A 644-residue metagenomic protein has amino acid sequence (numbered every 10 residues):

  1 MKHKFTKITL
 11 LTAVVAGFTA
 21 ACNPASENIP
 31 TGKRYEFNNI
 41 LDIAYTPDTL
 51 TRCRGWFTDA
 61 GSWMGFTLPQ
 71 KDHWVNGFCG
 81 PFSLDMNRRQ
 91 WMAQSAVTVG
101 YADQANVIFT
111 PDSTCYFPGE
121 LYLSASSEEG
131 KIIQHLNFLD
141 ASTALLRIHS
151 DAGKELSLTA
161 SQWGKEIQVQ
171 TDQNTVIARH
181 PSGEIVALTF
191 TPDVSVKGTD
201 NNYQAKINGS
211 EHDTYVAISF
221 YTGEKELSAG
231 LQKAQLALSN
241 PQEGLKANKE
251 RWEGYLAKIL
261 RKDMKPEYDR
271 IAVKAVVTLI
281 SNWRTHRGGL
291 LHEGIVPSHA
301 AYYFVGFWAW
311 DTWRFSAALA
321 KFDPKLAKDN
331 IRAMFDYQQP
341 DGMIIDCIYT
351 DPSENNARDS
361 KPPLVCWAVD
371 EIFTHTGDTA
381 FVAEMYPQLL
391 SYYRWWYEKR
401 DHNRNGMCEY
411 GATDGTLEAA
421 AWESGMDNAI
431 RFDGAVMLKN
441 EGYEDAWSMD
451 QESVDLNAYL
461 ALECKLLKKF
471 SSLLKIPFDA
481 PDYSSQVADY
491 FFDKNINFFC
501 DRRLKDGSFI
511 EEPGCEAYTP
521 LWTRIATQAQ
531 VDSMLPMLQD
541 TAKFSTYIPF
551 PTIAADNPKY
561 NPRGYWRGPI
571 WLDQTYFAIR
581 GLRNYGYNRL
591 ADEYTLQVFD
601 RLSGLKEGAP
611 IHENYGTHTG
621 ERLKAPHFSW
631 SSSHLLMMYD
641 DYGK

Functional and structural regions predicted by a protein language model:
K2-K4, L11, C22-E267, N584 (+3 more regions): Terminal accessory carbohydrate-recognition/targeting modules of carbohydrate-active enzymes
T9-G17: Bacterial N-terminal signal peptides
N28-A93, N355, K361-H375, N495-T541 (+1 more regions): C-terminal capping/lid segments that line or modulate ligand- or cofactor-binding pockets
G230-R251, E267-K274, D323-D336, T379-Y397 (+4 more regions): Extended, well-ordered alpha-helical scaffold segments
K262-V305, D329-N355, N405-E452, S485-I570 (+1 more regions): Extended glycan-interaction surfaces of carbohydrate-active proteins
V305-Y337, S471, E516-T527, T575-N588: Alpha-helical support elements that line or immediately flank enzyme active sites and cofactor-binding pockets
W308-D336, P340, D359-N403, M449-A458 (+2 more regions): Substrate-binding cleft of carbohydrate-active enzyme catalytic domains
E452-L474, Y483-Q486, G564, P569-Y576 (+2 more regions): Long, repeat-rich segments with strong aromatic
